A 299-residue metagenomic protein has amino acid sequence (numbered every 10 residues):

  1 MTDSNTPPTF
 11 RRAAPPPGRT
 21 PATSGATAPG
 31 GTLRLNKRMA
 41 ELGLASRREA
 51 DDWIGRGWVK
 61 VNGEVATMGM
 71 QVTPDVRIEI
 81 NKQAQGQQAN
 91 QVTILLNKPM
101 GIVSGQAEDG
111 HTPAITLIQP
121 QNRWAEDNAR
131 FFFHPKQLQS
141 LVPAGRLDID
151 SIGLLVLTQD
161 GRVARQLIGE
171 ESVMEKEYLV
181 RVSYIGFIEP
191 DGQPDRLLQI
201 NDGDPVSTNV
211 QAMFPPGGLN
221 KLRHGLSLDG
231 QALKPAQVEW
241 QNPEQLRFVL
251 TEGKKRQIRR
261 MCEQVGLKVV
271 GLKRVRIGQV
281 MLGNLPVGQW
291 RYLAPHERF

Functional and structural regions predicted by a protein language model:
M1-G25: Intrinsically disordered, low-complexity RNA-associated tracts
G18-F299: Basic, flexible Lys/Arg- and Gly-enriched helix-loop patches that mediate nucleic-acid binding at interfaces with rRNA
